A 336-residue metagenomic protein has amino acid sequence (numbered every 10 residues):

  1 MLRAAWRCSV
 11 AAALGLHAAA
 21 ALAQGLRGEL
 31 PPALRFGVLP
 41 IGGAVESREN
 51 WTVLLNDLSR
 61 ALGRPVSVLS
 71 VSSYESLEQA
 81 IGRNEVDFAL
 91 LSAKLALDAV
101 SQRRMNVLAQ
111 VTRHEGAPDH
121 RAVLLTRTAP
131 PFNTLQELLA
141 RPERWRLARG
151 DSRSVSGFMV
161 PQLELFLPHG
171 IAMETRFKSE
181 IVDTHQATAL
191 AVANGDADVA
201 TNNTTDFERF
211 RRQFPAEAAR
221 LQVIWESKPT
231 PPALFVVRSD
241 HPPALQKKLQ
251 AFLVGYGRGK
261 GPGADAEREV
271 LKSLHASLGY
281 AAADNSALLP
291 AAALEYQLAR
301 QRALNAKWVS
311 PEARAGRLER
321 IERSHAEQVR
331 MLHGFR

Functional and structural regions predicted by a protein language model:
M1-V10: Bacterial N-terminal signal peptides that target proteins for export
Q24-L97: Extracytoplasmic small-molecule ligand-binding "clamshell" domains of the periplasmic binding protein/Venus flytrap
P31, R35-S59, V71, R113-L190: Bilobed "Venus flytrap"/periplasmic-binding protein-like clamshell domains and structurally analogous long
R35-P40, R113-V123, P215-Q250, R268-D284: Periplasmic-binding protein-like
G43, E49, V53, K248-R336: An extracytoplasmic/periplasmic, membrane-proximal ligand-sensing/linker region
E75-A89, Q102, H120, H185-A200: Short helices/loops that flank or line small-molecule/ion binding pockets
R141-A148, S152-F252: Pocket-lining segment of extracytoplasmic ligand-binding domains
